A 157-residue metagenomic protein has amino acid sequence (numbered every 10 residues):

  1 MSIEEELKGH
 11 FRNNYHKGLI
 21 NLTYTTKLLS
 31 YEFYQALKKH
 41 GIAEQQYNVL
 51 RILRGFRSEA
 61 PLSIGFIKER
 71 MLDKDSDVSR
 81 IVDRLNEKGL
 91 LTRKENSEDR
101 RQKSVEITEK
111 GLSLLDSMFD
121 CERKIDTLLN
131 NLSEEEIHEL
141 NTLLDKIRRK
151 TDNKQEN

Functional and structural regions predicted by a protein language model:
M1-H10, E135-N157: C-terminal regulatory/oligomerization modules of transcriptional regulators
M1-H40, K88-L90: N-terminal leader segment of winged-helix/HTH proteins
E5, D83-H138: Charged, amphipathic alpha-helical coiled-coil/dimerization segments
N21, N48-I52, S113: Pre-recognition alpha-helix immediately N-terminal to the DNA-recognition helix within helix-turn-helix or winged-helix
T23, R51-S58, F119, D145: Short, locally clustered residues in the helix-turn-helix/winged-helix DNA-binding domain
T26, A43-V49, G111, E136: The N-cap/first-turn positions of alpha helices within or immediately adjacent to helix-turn-helix DNA-binding domains
Y31-K74: N-terminal helix-turn-helix DNA-binding core of bacterial DNA-binding proteins
I64, V82-D83: Short, hydrophobic-biased segments on the C-terminal half of alpha helices that form "recognition helices"
